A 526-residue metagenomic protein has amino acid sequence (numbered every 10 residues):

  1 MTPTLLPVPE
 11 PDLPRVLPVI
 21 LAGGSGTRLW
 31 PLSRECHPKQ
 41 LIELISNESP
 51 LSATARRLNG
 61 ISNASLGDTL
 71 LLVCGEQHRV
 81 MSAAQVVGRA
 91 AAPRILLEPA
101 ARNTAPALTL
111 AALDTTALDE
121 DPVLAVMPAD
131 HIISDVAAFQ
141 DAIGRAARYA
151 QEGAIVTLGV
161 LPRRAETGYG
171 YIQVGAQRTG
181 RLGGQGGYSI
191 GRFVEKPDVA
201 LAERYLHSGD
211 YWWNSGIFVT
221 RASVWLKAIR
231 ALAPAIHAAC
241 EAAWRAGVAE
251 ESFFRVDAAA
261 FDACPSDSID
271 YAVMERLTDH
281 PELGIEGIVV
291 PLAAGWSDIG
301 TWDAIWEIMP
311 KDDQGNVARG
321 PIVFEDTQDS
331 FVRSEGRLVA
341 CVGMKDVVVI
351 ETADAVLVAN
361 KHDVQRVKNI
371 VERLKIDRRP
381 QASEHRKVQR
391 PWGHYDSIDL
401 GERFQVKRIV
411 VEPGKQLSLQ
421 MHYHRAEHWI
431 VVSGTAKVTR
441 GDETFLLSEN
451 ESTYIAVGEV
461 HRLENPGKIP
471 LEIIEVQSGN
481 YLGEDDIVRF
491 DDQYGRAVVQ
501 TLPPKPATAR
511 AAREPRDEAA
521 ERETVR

Functional and structural regions predicted by a protein language model:
M1-R15, T220-I430, T435-T453, E459-H461 (+4 more regions): Left-handed beta-helix
T2-L21, T27-Q140, G144, V160: Conserved N-terminal catalytic core of the sugar/cofactor nucleotidyltransferase
P14-V16, L66-D68, A91-A92, D119-P122 (+10 more regions): Short coil/turn connectors at secondary-structure junctions
L21, M127-A129, R221, L292 (+1 more regions): A secondary-structure boundary/capping signal
L51, A111, D130, I172 (+3 more regions): Residue-level signal for inorganic ion chemistry
A101-P106, R164-E166, V199-L201, W296-S297 (+1 more regions): A short acidic, often aromatic-flanked loop/helix-cap motif at beta-alpha or helix-coil junctions that lines enzyme
D135-A263, P281: Conserved core of the sugar-phosphate nucleotidyltransferase
I473: Noncatalytic nucleic-acid binding interfaces
